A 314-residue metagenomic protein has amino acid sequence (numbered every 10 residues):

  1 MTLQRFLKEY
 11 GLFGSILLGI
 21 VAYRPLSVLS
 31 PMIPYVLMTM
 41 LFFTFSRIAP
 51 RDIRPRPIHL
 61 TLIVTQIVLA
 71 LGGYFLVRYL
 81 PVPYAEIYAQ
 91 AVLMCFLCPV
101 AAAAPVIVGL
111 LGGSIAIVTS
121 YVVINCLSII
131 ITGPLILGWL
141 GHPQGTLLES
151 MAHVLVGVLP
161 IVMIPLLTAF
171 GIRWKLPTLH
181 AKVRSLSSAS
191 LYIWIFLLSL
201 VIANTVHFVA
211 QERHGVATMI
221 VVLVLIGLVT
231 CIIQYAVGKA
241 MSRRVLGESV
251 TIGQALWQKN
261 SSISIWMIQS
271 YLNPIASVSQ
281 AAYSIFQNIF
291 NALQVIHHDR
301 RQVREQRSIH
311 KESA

Functional and structural regions predicted by a protein language model:
M1-A314: Alpha-helical transmembrane segments of multi-pass small-molecule/ion transporters
